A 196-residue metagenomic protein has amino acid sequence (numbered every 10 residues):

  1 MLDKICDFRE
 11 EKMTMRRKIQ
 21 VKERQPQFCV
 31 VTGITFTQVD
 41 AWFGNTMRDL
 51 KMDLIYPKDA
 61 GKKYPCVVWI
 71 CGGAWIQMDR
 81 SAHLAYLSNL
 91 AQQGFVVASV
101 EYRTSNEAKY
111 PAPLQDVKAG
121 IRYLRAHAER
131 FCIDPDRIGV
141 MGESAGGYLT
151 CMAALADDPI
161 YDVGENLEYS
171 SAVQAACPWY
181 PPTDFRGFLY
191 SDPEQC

Functional and structural regions predicted by a protein language model:
I5-K62: N-terminal cap/lid segment of alpha/beta-hydrolase-fold proteins
K63-G73: Short beta-strand element of the alpha/beta-hydrolase
G73, V96, E101-S105: Short beta-to-alpha linker loops that shape the active-site pocket of alpha/beta-hydrolase fold enzymes
Q77-S81, E107-A108, G187: Short N-terminal helix/helix-N-cap motif within the alpha/beta-hydrolase-1
R80-S99: Short amphipathic alpha-helix adjacent to the substrate-entry channel of hydrolases
A108-E129: Alpha/beta-hydrolase active-site loop
R122-P193: Primarily recognizes the serine-hydrolase "nucleophile elbow" in alpha/beta-hydrolase and SGNH/GDSL folds
